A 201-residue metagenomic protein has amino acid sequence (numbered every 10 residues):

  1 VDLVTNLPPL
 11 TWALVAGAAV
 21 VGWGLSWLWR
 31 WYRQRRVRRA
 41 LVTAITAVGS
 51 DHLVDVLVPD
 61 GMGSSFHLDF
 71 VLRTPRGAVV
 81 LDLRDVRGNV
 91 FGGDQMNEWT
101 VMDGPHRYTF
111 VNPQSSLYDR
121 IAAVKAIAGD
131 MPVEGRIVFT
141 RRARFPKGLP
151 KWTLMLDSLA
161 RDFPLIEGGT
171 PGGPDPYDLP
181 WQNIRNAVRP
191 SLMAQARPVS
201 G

Functional and structural regions predicted by a protein language model:
V1-F66, R73-A78, R87-N89, D103-G201: Surface-exposed interaction regions that form or flank ligand-binding interfaces
D85-T100: Amphipathic, interface-forming alpha-helical segments with heptad-repeat character
